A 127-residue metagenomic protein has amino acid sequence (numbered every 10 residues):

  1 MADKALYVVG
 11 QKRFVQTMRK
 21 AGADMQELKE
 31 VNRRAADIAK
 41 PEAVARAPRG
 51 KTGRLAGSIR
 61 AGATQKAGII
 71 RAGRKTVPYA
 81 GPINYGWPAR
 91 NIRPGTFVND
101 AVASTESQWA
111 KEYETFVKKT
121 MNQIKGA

Functional and structural regions predicted by a protein language model:
M1-V77, G81-A127: Short, Lys/Arg-rich flexible segments
